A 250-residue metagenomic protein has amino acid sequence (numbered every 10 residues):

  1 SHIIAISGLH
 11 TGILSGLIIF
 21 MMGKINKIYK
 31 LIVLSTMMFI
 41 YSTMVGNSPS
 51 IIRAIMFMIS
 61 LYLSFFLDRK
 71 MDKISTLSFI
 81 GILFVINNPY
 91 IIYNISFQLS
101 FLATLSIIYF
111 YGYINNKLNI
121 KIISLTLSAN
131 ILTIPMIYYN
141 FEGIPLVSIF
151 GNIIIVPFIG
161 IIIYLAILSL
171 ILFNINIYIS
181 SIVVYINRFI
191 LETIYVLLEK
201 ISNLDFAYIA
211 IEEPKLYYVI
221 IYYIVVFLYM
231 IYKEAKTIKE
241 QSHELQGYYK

Functional and structural regions predicted by a protein language model:
S1-I149, Y218-S242: Hydrophobic alpha-helical transmembrane segments in multi-pass membrane proteins
K73, V156, P214-K215: General structural signal for secondary-structure boundaries
I107-I209: Alpha-helical transmembrane segments of multi-pass integral membrane proteins
S180-K250: C-terminal regulatory/interaction regions
